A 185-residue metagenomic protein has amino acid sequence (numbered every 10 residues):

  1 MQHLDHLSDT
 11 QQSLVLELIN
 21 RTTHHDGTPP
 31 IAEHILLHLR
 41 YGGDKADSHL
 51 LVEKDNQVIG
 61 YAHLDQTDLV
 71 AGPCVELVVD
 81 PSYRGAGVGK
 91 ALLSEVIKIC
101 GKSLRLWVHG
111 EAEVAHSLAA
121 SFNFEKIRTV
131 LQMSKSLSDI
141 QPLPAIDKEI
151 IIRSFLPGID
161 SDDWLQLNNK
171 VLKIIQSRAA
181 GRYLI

Functional and structural regions predicted by a protein language model:
M1-I35, A145-R182: Short amphipathic alpha-helix that is part of the acyltransferase structural core
L4, L50-E53, Y83, L118 (+4 more regions): Broad hydrophobic/π-residue packing in well-ordered secondary structure
H6-Q12, I19-R105, H109-G110: Conserved donor-binding loop and adjoining core beta-sheet/short helix segment in diverse acyl/aminoacyl transferases
I35, N56-Q66, K135-D139, I159-L167: Short, surface-exposed, charge-dense and proline/glycine-enriched linear segments
L37, A119, G181-I185: Hydrophobic transmembrane signal anchors and adjacent membrane-proximal interface regions, especially in viral
H38-G43, G101, I140-P144, Q166-N168: Low-complexity, flexible helical/coil segments
Q66-V70, P81-I150, L156: Acyl-donor-binding surface of acyltransferase catalytic domains
L131-S134, A180-L184: Short, surface-exposed recognition loops or helix-turn segments adjacent to catalytic cores
